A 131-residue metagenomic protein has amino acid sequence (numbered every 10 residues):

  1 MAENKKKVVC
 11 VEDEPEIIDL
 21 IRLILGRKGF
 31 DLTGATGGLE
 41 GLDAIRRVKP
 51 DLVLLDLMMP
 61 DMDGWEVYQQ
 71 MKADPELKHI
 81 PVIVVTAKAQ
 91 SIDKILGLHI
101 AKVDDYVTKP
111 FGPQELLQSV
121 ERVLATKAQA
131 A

Functional and structural regions predicted by a protein language model:
E12: Conserved acidic carboxylate
D19-R27: Charged docking surfaces used in two-component/phosphorelay signaling
R22, E66, A89-Y106, Q118: Alpha4 helix (beta4-alpha4-beta5 surface) of REC/receiver domains from two-component response regulators
G34-D43, G64: Helix N-cap/capping motif at the beta->alpha junctions
V48-L54: Active-site beta3 strand of CheY-like receiver
M59: Receiver (REC) domain active-site loop signature in two-component systems and cognate sites in sensor histidine kinases
P110-E121, A128: C-terminal output helix
